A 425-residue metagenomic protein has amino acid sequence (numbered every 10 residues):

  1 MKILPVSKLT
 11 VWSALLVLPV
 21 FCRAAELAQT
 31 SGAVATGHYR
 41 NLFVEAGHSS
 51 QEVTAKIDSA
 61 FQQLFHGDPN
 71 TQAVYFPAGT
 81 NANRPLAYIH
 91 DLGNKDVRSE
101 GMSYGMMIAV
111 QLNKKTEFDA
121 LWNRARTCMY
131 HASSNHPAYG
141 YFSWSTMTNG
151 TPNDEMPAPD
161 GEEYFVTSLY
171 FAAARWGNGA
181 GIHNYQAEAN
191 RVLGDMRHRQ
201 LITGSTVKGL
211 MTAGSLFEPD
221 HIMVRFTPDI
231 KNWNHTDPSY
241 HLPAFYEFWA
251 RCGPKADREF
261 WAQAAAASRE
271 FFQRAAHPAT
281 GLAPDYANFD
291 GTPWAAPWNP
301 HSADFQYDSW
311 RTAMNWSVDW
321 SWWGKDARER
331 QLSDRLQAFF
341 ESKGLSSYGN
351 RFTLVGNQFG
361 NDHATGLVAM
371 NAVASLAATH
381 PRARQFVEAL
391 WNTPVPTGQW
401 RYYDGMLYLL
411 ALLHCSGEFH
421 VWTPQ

Functional and structural regions predicted by a protein language model:
K2-W12: Bacterial N-terminal signal peptides that target proteins for export
L15-C22: Hydrophobic h-region of N-terminal signal peptides that target proteins for export in Gram-negative bacteria
E26-Q63, N70-A73, K95-S99, T127 (+5 more regions): Extended ligand-binding clefts on enzyme/binding-domain cores
H66-V97: Asp/Glu-centered strand-loop micro-motifs enriched in Gly/Pro and often flanked by an aromatic residue
K95-G105, T151-G177: Aromatic-rich carbohydrate-recognition surfaces in CAZymes
S103-K115, A125: Alpha-helical support elements that line or immediately flank enzyme active sites and cofactor-binding pockets
G105, E117-F118, I182, A189 (+2 more regions): Solenoid-repeat scaffolds in large eukaryotic assemblies
A389-Q399: Solenoid-like repeat scaffolds
